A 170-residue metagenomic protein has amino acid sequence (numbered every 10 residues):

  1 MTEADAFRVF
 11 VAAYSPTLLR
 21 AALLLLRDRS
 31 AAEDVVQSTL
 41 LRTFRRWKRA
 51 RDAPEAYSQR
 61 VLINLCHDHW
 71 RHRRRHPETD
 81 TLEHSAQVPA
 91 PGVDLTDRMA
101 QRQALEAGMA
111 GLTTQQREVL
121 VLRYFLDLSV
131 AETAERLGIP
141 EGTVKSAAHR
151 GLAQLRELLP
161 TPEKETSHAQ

Functional and structural regions predicted by a protein language model:
M1, D5-A6, A153-Q170: C-terminal edge and immediately downstream basic/flexible tail or linker adjoining helix-turn-helix-like DNA-binding
V9, A104-T113: Short amphipathic alpha-helical boundary/capping segments
F10-R29, F44-R46, Q59-L62, M109: Amphipathic, Lys/Arg- and hydrophobic-enriched alpha-helical face
D34-L41, D52-N64: Structural recognition of an alpha-helix C-terminal capping motif at a helix-to-coil junction
R49, A53, I63-T81, D97-R98: Arg/Lys-rich amphipathic alpha helix in sigma70-family domain 2
I63, H67, L137-P162: DNA-recognition helix of helix-turn-helix
H76-R102, M109, S129, E165: Internal acidic/polar
V119-R123: A short pre-motif secondary-structure segment
